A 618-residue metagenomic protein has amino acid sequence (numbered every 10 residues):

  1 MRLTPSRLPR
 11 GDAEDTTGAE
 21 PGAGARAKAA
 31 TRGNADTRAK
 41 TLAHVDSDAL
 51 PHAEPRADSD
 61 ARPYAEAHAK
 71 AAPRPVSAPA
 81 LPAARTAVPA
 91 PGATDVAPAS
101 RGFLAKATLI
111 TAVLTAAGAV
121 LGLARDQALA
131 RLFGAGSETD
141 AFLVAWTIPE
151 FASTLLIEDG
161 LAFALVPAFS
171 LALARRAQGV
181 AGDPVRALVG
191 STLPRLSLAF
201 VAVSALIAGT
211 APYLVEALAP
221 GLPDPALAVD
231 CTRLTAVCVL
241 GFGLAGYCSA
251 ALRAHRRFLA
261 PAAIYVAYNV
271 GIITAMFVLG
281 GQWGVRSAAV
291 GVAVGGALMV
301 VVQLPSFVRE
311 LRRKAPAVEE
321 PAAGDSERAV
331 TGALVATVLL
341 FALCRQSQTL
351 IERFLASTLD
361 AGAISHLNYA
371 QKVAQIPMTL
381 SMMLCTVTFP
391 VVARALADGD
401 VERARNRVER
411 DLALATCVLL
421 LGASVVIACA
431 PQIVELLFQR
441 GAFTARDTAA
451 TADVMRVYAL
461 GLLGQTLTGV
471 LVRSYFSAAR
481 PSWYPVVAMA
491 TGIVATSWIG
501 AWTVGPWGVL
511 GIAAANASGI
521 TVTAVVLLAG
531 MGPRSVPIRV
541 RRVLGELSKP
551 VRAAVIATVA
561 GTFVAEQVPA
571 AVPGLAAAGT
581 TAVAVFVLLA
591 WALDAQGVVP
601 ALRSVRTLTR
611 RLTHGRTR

Functional and structural regions predicted by a protein language model:
R2-E14, G18, P75-A84, A565-R618: Membrane-proximal transmembrane or re-entrant/amphipathic helices at the cytosolic face
R74-L104, V302-R345, G362, P533-P550 (+1 more regions): Interhelical loop/hinge segments that connect adjacent transmembrane helices in multipass membrane
K106-Q127, G295, M299, Q303-E310 (+3 more regions): Transmembrane helical elements of multi-pass membrane transporters/channels
E158-Q178, M382-V401, V472: Helix-loop junctions and terminal segments of transmembrane helices in multi-pass membrane transport/translocation
V203-P223, S424-A445, A501, F563: Short membrane-interface helical motifs at transmembrane helix boundaries in multi-pass membrane transporters
G209-Y213, L222-C248, F443-L471: Alpha-helical transmembrane segments of multi-pass membrane proteins
G241-A263, L460-A490: Membrane-interface junctions at transmembrane-helix termini in multi-pass inner-membrane proteins
I264-V278, Q282-R309, T491-T496, V509-M531 (+1 more regions): Hydrophobic alpha-helical transmembrane segments
